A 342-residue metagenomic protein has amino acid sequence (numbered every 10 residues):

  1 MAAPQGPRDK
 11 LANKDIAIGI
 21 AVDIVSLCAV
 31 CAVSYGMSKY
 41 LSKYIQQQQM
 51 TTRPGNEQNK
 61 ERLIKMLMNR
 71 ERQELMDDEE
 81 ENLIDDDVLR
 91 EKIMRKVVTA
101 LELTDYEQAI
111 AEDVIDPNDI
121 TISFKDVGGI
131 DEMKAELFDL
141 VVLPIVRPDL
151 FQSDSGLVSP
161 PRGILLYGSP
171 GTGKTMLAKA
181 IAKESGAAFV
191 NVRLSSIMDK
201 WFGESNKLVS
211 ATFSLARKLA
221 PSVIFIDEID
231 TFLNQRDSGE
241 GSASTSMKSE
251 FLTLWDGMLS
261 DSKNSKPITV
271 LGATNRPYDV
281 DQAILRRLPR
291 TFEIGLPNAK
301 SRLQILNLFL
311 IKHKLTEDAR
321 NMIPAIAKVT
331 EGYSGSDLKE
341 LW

Functional and structural regions predicted by a protein language model:
A2-E136, P144: AAA+ P-loop ATPase mechanoenzymes
L11, D15, L101, D113-S336: Walker A/P-loop NTP-binding motif of AAA+ ATPase domains
L341-W342: Hydrophobic, repeat-rich solenoid/adaptor surfaces of innate immune receptors and signaling proteins
